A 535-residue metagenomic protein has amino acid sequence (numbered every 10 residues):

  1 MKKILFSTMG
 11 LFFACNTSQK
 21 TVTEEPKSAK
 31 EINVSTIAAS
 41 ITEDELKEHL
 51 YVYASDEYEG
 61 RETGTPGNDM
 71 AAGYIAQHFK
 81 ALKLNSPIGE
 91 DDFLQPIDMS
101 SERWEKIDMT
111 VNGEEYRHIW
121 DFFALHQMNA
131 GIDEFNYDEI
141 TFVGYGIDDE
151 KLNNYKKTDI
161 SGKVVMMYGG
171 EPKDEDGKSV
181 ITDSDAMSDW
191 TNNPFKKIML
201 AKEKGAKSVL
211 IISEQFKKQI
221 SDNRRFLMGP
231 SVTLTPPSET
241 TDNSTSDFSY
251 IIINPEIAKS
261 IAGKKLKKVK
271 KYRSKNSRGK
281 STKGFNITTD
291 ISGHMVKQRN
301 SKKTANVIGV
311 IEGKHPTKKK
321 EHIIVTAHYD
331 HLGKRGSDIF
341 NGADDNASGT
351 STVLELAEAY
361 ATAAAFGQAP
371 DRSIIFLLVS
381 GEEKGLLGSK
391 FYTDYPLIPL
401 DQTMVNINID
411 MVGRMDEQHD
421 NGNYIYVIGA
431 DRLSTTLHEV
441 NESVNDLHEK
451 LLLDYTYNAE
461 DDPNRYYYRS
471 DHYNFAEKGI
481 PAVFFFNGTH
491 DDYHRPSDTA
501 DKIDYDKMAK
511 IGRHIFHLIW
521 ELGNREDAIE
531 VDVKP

Functional and structural regions predicted by a protein language model:
F13-A14: C-terminal motif of bacterial Sec signal peptides marking the signal peptidase cleavage site
T17-S86, M109, K320, D532: N-terminal hydrophobic or amphipathic helices/low-complexity stretches enriched in small/hydrophobic/Pro/Gly
V34, H118, H126-K157, D242-G342 (+2 more regions): Soluble metallo-hydrolase cores and metallopeptidase-like ectodomains found primarily in the secretory/periplasmic
E59-D176, T436: Noncatalytic luminal/extracellular "stalk/propeptide" segments of secretory-pathway proteins
S86, A357-G385, N406-I409: Short helix-loop-beta-strand segments that form the rim/entrance of peptidase-like active sites
R117-I119, E239-T240, D247-K267, V379-F484: Metal-dependent peptidase/peptidase-like ectodomains
W120-T241, F340, E358: Extracellular/luminal Protease-associated
E358, F486, H490-P535: His/Asp/Glu-rich mid-to-C-terminal helical/loop segments that flank catalytic regions of hydrolases
